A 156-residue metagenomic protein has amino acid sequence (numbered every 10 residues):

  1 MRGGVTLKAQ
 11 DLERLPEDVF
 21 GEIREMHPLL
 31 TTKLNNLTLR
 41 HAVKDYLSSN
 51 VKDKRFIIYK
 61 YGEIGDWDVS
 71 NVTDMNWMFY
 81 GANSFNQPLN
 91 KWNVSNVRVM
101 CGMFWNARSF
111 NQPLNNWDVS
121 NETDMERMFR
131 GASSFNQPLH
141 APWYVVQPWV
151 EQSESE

Functional and structural regions predicted by a protein language model:
T6-E156: Negatively charged
